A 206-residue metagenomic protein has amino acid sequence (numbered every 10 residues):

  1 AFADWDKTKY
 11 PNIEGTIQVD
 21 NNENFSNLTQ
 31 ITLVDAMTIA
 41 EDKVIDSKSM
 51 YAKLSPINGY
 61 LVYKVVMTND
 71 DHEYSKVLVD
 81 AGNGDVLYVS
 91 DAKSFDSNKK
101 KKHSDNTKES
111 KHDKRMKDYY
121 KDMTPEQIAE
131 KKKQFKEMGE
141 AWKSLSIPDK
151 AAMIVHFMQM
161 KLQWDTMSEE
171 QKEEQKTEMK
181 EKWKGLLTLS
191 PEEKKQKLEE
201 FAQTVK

Functional and structural regions predicted by a protein language model:
A1-K206: Long, terminal "pre-/pro-" and other extracytoplasmic accessory regions that lie outside the mature folded/catalytic
